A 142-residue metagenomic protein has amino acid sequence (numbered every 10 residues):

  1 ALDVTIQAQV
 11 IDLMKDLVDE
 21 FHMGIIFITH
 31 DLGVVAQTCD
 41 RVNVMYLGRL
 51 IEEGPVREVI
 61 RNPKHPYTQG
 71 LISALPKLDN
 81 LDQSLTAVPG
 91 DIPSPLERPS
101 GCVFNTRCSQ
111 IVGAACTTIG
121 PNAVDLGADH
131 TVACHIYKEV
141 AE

Functional and structural regions predicted by a protein language model:
L2, I6-S84: P-loop NTP-binding/switch modules centered on Walker-like glycine-rich loops
P55-E142: Short catalytic/signature loops enriched in Gly
